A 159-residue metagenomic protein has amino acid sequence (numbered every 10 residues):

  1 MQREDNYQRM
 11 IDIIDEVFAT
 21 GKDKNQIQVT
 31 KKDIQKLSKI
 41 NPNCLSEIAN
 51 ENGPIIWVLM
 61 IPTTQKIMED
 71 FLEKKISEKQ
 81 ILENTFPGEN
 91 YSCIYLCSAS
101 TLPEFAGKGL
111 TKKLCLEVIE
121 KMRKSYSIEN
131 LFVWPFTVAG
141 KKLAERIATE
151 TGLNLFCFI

Functional and structural regions predicted by a protein language model:
M1-I56, P62-T64: Short amphipathic alpha-helix that is part of the acyltransferase structural core
I14-F18, V118-Y126, A144-T151: Hydrophobic, Leu/Ile/Phe/Ala-enriched alpha-helical segments that form helix-helix packing faces
I34-Q35, E83-T85, E120: Catalytic micro-motifs at enzyme active sites that drive phosphoryl/nucleotidyl and oxygen chemistry
V58-S98: Conserved acyl-donor/pantetheine-binding loop and adjacent beta-alpha core of acyl/acetyltransferases and related
S92-L96, M122-T137: Conserved GNAT acetyl-CoA-binding A-motif
S98-T101, A106-K121: Conserved acetyl-CoA-binding loop-helix of GNAT-fold acetyltransferases
A99-A106, L131-E145, N154, I159: Conserved beta-strand-loop-alpha-helix junction that forms the acyl-donor binding cleft
